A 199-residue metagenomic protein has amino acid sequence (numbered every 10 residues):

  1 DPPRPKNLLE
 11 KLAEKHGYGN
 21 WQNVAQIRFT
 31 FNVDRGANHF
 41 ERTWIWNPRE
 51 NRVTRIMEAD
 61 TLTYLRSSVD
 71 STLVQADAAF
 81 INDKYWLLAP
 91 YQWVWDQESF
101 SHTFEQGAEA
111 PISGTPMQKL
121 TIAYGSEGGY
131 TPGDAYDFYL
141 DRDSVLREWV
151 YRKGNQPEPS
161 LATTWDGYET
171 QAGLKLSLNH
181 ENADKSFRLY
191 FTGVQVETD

Functional and structural regions predicted by a protein language model:
D1-V74, S99-P111: N-terminal mature ectodomain segment of secretory-pathway/periplasmic proteins
P3-R4, L65-D134, Q156-P159: Flexible, processing/modification-adjacent segments and terminal tails in exported/periplasmic/extracellular proteins
W21, W46-P48, W86-L87, Y136 (+2 more regions): Tryptophan-centered motif/residue detector
W21-N23, G36-N38, N47, V94-E98 (+5 more regions): A generic structural signal for short, solvent-exposed coil/turn residues that cap or connect secondary-structure
I27, M57, F80, R142-D143 (+1 more regions): N- and C-terminal low-complexity/disordered segments
W44, L73-A79, Y91-W93, E98-S101 (+3 more regions): A general structural signal for short secondary-structure boundary/capping elements
G114-D199: Gly/Pro-enriched, hydrophobic low-complexity segments that function as extracytoplasmic propeptides/linkers
